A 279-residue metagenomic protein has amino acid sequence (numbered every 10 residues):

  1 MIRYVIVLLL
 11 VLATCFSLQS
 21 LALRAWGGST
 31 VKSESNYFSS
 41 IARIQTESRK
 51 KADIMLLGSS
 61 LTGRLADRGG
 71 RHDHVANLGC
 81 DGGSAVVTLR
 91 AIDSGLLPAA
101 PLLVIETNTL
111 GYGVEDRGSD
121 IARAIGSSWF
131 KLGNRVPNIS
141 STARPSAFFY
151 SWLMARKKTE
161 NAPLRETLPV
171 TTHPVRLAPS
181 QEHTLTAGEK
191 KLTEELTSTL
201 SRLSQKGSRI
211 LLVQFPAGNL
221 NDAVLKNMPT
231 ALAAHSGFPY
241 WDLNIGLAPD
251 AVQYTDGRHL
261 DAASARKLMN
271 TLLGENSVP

Functional and structural regions predicted by a protein language model:
I2-R24: Hydrophobic membrane-insertion alpha-helices, especially the h-region of bacterial N-terminal signal peptides
L18-A91: Membrane/wall-proximal cationic-aromatic binding patches
D53-M55, L102, L211: Structural motif
L57-S60, L78-C80, E106-N108, V213-P216 (+1 more regions): Active-site-proximal beta-strand/loop segments in catalytic clefts of secreted hydrolases
L61-P137: Membrane-embedded segments
G82-A85, G188-K191, G218-V224: Acidic-and-aromatic substrate-binding clefts and catalytic sites of carbohydrate-active enzymes
D116-R209: Secreted/periplasmic serine-hydrolase-like ester/acetyl group-modifying domain
N227, A233-P279: C-terminal regions of proteins
